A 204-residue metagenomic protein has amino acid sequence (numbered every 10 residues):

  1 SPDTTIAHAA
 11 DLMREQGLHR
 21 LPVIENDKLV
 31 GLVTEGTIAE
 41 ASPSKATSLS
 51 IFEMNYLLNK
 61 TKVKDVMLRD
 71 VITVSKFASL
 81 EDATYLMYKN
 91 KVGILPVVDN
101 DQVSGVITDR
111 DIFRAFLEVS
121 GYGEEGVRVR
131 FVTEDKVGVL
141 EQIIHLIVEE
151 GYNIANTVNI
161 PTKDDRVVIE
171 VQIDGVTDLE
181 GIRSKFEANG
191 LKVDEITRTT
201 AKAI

Functional and structural regions predicted by a protein language model:
S1-G17, I24, T73-K91, V98 (+2 more regions): The conserved cystathionine-beta-synthase
T4, V33, T61, A78 (+1 more regions): Short beta-to-alpha loop/turn elements within the nucleotide-binding domains of ABC transporters
M13, L21-T37, M87, L95-R110: A glycine-centered beta-loop-beta connector
E35-I72, T84-Y88, Q102, T108-I144 (+3 more regions): Tandem CBS (Bateman) regulatory domains
V132, E170-D174: Short hydrophobic/aromatic beta-strand micro-patches that form the beta-sheet surface supporting nucleotide- or nucleic
P161-V168, T197-I204: Short proline/glycine- and acidic-rich turn/helix-capping motifs at secondary-structure junctions
K192-I196: Short secondary-structure junctions
